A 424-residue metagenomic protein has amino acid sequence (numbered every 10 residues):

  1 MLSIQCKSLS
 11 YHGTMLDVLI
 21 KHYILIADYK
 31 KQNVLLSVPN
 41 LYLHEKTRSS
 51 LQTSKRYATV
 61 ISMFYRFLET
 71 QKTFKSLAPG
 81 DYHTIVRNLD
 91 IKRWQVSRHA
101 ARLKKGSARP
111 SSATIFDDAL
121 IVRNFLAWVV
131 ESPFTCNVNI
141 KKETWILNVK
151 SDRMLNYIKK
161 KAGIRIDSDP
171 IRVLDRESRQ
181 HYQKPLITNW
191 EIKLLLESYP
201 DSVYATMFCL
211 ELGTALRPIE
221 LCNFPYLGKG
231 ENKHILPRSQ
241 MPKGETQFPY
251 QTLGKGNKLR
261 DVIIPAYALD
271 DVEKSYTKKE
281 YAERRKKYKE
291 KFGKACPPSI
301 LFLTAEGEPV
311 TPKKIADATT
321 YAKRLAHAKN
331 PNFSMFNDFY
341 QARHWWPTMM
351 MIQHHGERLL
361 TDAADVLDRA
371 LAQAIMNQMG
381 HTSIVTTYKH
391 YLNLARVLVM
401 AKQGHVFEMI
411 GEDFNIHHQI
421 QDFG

Functional and structural regions predicted by a protein language model:
S37-K55, I61-N156: N-terminal core-binding DNA-recognition domain of tyrosine recombinases/integrases
L155-S202, T246: Long, amphipathic, Lys/Arg-enriched alpha-helical "connector/arm" segment
I187-P218, L371: Basic, Lys/Arg- and aromatic-enriched nucleic-acid-binding interface segment
L221, A342-L360, I375-M376: Short, basic/aromatic-rich helical patch in the C-terminal catalytic core of site-specific tyrosine
N223-V272, T277-K278, A282-E290: Conserved tyrosine-mediated DNA breakage-rejoining catalytic core shared by Y-recombinases
K229-E231, G356-H390: Short, polar N-cap/turn motifs at the start of nucleic acid-interacting alpha helices
P265-M335, Y340-W346, M351-Q353: Active-site/catalytic core of tyrosine-dependent DNA strand-transfer enzymes
A401-G424: C-terminal secondary-structure termini that scaffold catalytic or DNA-interacting sites
